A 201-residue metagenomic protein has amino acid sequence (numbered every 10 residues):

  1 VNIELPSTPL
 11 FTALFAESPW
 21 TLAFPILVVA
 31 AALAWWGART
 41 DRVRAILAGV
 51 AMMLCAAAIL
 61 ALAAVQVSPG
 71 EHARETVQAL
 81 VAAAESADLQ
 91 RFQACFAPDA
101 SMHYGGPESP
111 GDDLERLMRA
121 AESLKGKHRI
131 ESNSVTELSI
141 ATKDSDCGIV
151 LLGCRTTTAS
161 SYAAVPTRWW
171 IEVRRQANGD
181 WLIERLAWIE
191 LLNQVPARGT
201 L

Functional and structural regions predicted by a protein language model:
N2-L47, P166-L201: Short beta-strand edge/turn micro-motifs at domain boundaries
I3-W36, R116-P166: Surface-exposed, charged secondary-structure patches
W35-S86, A94, G106: Short, low-complexity N-terminal intrinsically disordered segments enriched in polar/charged residues
L80, D88-Q93, A100, L117 (+1 more regions): Hydrophobic pocket/interface hotspot
A83-R91, C95, I130, T142-D146 (+1 more regions): Flexible low-complexity loop/turn motifs enriched in small/helix-breaking residues
F96-E108: Short, solvent-exposed secondary-structure junction/capping segments
H103, S139-A141, E172-R174: Generic structural detector for well-ordered beta-strands
D112-L114: Short amphipathic secondary-structure patches
